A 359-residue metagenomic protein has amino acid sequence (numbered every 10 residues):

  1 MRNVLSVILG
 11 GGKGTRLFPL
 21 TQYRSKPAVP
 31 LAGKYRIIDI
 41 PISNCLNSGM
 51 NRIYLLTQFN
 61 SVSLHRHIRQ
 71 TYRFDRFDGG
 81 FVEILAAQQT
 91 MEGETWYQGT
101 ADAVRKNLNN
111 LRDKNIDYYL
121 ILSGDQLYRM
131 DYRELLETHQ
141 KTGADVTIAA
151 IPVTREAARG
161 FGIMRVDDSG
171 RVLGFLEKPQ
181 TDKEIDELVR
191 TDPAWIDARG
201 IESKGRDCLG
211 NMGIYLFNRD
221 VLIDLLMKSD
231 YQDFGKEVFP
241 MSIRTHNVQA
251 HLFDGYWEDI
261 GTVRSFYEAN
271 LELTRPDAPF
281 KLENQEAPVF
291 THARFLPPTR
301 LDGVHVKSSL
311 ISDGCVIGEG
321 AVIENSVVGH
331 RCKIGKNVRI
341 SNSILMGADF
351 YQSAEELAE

Functional and structural regions predicted by a protein language model:
M1-I8, R16-Q22, P30-T138, V166-D167: Conserved N-terminal catalytic core of the sugar/cofactor nucleotidyltransferase
M1-L5, A194-G205, R219-E359: Left-handed beta-helix
L9, L122-S123, N218, F253: A secondary-structure boundary/capping signal
G12, D125, T262: Active-site glycine-centered loops adjacent to acidic/histidine catalytic or metal-binding residues that shape
A28, I163-V166, A250: A structural signal for short hydrophobic beta-strand segments in well-ordered beta-sheet cores
Y72-G80, D168-G174, T181-D186, R275-L282: Proline-centered turn/helix-capping motifs that create local helix->coil transitions or kinks
R129-L216, S229: Conserved core of the sugar-phosphate nucleotidyltransferase
